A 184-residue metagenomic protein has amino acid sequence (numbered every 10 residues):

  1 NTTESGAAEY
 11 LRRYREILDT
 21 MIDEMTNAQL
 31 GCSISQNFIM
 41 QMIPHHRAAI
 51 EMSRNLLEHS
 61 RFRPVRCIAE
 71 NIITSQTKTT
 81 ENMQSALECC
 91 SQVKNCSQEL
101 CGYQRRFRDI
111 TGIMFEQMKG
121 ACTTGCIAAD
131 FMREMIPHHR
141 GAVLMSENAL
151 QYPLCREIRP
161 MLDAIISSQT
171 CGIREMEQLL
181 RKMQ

Functional and structural regions predicted by a protein language model:
N1-Q184: All-alpha RGS (Regulator of G-protein Signaling) helical domain and cognate RGS-like helical scaffolds
